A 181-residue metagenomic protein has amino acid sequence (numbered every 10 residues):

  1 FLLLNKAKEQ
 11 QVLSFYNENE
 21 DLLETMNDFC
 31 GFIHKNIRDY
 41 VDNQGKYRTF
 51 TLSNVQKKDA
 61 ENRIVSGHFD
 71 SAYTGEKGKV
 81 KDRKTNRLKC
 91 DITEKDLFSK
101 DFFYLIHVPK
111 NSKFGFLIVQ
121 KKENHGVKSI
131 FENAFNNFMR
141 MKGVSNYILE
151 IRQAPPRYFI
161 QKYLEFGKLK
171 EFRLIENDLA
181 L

Functional and structural regions predicted by a protein language model:
F1-D82, N124-L181: Terminal interaction module
K58-H125: Long, hydrophobic/aromatic-enriched structural stretches that serve as scaffold segments
